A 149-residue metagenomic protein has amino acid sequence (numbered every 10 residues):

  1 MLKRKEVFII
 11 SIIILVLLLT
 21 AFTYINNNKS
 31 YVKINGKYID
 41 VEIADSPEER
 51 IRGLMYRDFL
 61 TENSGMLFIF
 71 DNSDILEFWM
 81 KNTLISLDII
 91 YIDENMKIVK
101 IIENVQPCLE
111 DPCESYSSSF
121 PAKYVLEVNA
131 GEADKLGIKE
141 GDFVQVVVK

Functional and structural regions predicted by a protein language model:
M1-I14, T20-T23: N-terminal Sec-pathway targeting helices
A21-K149: Compact, glycine-rich, soluble single-domain proteins
